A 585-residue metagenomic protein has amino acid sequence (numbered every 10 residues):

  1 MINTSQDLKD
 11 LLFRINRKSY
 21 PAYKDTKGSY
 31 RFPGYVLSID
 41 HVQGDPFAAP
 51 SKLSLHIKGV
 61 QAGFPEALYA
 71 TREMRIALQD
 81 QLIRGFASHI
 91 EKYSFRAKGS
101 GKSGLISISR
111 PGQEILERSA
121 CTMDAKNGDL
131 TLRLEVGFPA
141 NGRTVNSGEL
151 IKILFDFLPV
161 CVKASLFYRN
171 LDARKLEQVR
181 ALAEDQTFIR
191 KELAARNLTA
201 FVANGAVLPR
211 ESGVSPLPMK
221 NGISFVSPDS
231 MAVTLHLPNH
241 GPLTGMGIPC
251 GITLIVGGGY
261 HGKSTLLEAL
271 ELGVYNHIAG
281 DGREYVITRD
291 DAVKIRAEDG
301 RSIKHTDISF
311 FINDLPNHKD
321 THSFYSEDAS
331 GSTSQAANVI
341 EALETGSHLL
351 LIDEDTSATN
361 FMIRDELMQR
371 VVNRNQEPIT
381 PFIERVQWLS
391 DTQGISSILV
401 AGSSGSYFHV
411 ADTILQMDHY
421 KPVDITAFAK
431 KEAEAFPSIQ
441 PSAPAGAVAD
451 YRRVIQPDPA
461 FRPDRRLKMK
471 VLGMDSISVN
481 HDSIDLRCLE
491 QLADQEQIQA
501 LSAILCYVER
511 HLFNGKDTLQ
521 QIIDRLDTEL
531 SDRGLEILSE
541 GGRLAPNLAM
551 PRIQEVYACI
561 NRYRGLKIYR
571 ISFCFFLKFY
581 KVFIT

Functional and structural regions predicted by a protein language model:
M1-N197, L208, N561, Y569 (+1 more regions): N-terminal accessory targeting/assembly segments
P209-T244, I287-A292, R296-I303, I308-K319: N-terminal pre-Walker A segment at the start of P-loop NTPase domains
L243-L272: Glycine-rich phosphate-binding P-loop
L272-R283: Post-Walker A helix-loop "phosphate-sensing" segment adjacent to the P-loop in P-loop NTPases
R301, F310-S332, R364-I379: Flexible beta-alpha connector loops of hexameric P-loop NTPases
A342-V386, S390-D391, S403-H409, T413-K430: Conserved P-loop NTPase nucleotide-binding/switch module
Q416-I498: Conserved P-loop NTPase
D485-F583: Terminal-proximal interaction/regulatory segments of ATP-powered molecular machines
